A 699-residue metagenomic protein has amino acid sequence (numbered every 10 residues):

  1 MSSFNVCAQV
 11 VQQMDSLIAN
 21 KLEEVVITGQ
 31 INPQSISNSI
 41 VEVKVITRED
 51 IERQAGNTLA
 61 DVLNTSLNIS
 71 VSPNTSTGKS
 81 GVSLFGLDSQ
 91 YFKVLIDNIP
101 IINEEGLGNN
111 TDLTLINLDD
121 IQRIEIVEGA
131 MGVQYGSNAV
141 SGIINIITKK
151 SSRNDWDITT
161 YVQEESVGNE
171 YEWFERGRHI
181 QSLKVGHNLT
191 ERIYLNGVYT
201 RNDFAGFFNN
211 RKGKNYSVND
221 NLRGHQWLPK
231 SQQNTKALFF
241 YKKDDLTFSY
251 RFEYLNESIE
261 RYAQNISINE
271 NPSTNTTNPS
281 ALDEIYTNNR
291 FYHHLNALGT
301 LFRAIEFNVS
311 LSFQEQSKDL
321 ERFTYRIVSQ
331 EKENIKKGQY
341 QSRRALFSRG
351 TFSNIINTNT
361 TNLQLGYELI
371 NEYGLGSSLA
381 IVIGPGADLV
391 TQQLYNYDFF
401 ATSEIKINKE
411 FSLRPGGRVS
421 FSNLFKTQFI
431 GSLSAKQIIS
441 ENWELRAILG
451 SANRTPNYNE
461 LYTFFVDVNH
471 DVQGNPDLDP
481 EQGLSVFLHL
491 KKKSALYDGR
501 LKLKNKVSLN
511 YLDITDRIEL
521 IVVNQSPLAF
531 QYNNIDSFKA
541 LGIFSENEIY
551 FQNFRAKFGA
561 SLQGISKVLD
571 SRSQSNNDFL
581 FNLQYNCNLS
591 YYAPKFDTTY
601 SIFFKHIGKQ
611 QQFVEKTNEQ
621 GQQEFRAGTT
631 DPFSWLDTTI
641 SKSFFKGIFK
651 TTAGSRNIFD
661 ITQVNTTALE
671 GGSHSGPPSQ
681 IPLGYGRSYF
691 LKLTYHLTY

Functional and structural regions predicted by a protein language model:
V10-E52, S89: Short, acidic, small-residue-rich periplasmic hinge/interaction motif at the N-terminus of Gram-negative outer-membrane
V43, A60-P100: Extracytoplasmic beta-strand/coil segments of soluble accessory domains associated with Gram-negative outer-membrane
P100-E128, L183: Short acidic/polar hinge/loop motifs at secondary-structure boundaries that mediate gating or recognition
L115-T159: A beta-strand signature from Gram-negative outer-membrane beta-barrel systems, especially the internal plug domain
F204-K236, F240-T300, E315-R344: Flexible loop and strand-edge segments within Gram-negative outer membrane beta-barrel domains
A205, H606-E615, K642-Y699: C-terminal beta-signal and adjacent terminal beta-strands/loops of Gram-negative outer-membrane beta-barrel proteins
P279-N296, T300, Q392, I438 (+8 more regions): Outer-membrane beta-barrel signature, preferentially recognizing the C-terminal barrel domain of Gram-negative
K406-E410, K504-I514, N533-K616, T694-H696: Gram-negative outer-membrane beta-barrel transporters
